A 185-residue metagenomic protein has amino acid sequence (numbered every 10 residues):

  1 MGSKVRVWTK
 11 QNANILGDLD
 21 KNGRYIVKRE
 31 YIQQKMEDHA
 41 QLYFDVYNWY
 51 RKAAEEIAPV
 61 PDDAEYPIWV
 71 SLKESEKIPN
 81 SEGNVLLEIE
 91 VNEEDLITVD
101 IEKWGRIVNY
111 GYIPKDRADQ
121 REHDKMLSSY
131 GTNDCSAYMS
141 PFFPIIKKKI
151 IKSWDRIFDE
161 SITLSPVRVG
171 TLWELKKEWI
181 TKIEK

Functional and structural regions predicted by a protein language model:
G2-Q41, A64-Y66, E76-V85, V91-K185: Conserved NAD+-utilizing ADP-ribose enzyme module
E37-D63: Short alpha-helix boundary/capping and kink motifs at helix termini
V70: Active-site beta-strand/loop microenvironment that shapes enzyme catalytic pockets
K73: Divalent-cation-assisted or electrostatically stabilized phosphate/pyrophosphate-binding catalytic cores
